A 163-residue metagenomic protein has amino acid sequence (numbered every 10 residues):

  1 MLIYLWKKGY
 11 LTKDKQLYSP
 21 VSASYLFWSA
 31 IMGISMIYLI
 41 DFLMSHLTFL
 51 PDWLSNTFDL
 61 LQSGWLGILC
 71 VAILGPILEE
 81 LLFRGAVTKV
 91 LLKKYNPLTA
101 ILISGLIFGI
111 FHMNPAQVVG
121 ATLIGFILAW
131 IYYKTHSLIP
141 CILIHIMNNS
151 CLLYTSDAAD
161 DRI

Functional and structural regions predicted by a protein language model:
I3-T12, I131-Y133: Structural signal for the C-terminal ends of transmembrane alpha-helices and the immediately following loop
Y10-L81, T88-K89, K93: Juxtamembrane helix-loop-helix connectors linking adjacent transmembrane helices in multi-pass membrane enzymes
W65, L69, V119-F126, M147: Membrane-embedded alpha-helical segments of multi-pass membrane proteins, especially the transmembrane helices
L78-I103, W130-S137: Membrane-interface helix/loop boundary segments of multi-pass membrane proteins
I103-I107, L143, M147: Hydrophobic residues within alpha-helical transmembrane segments of multi-pass solute transporters/permease subunits
I110-A116: Membrane-interface helix caps and helix-loop-helix hairpins in membrane proteins
Y154-A159: Conserved small/polar residues in nucleotide/adenosyl-binding loops
